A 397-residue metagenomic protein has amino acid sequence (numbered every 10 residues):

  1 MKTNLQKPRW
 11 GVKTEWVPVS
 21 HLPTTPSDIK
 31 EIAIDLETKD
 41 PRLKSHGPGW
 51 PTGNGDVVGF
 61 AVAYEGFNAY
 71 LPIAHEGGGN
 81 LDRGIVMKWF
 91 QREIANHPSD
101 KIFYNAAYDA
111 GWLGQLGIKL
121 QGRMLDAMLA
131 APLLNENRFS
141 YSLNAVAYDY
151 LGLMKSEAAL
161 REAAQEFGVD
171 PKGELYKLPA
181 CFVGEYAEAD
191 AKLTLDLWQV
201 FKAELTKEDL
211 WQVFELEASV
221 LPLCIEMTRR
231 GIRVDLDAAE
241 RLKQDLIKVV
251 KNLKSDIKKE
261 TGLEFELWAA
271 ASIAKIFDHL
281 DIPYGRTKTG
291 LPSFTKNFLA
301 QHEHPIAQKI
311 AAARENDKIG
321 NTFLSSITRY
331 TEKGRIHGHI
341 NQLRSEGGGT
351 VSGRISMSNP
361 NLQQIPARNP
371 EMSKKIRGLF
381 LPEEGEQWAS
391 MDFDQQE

Functional and structural regions predicted by a protein language model:
M1-E76, R138, Y148-K375, F380-Q387 (+1 more regions): Conserved "right-hand" nucleotidyltransferase catalytic core of DNA-directed polymerases
K30, S99-D100, Q121, Q387: The start of beta-strands in P-loop NTPase/AAA+ ATPase cores
A33, P98-A106, S390: Acidic beta-strand-to-loop metal/phosphate-binding motif
E65-K101, I232: Nucleic-acid-processing active sites and adjacent nucleic-acid-binding tracks, predominantly divalent metal-dependent
M87, S140-N144, A191: Amphipathic alpha-helical transducer elements in NTP-driven molecular machines
Y108-Q115, K275-I276: Phosphate- and divalent-cation-binding pockets in alpha/beta enzyme and binding domains that engage nucleotide-derived
D109-W112, S142-V146: Alpha-helical scaffold elements adjacent to nucleotide-binding pockets in ATP/GTP-utilizing enzyme cores
K119-E136, L143-Y148: Conserved beta-strand -> loop -> alpha-helix junction used to position metal-binding or nucleic-acid-contacting
